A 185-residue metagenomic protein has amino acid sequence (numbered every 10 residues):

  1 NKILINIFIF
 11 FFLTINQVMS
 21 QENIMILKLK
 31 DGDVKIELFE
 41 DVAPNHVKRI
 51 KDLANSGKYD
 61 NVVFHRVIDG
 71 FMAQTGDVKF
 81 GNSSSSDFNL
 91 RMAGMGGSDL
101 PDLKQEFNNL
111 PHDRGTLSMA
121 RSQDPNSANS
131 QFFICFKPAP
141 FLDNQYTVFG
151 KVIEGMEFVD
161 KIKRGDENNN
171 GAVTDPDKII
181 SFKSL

Functional and structural regions predicted by a protein language model:
N1-I3: Positively charged n-region of N-terminal signal peptides that target proteins for export
N6-T14: Bacterial N-terminal signal peptides
I15-L185: Cyclophilin-like peptidyl-prolyl cis-trans isomerases
